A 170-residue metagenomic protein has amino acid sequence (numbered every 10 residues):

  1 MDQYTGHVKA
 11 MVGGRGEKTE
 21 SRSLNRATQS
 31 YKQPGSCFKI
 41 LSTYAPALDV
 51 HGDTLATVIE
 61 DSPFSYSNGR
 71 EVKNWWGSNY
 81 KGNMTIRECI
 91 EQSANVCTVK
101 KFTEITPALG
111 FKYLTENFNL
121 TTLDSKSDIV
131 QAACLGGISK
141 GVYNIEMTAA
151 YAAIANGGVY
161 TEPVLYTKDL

Functional and structural regions predicted by a protein language model:
M1-D2, V8-V12, T57-E60, E88 (+3 more regions): Structural recognition of the beta-strand scaffold that forms the well-ordered cores of secreted hydrolase catalytic
M1-K32, S36-I40, A56-T57, T115: Periplasmic/cell-envelope proteins involved in peptidoglycan metabolism and beta-lactam response
Q3, K18-T19, L48-T57, T121-D124 (+1 more regions): Secondary-structure transition/capping motifs at alpha-helix termini and the adjoining loop/turn into the next element
G6, Q33-I59, C89, A150-I154: Active-site SXXK
S23-Q29, V72, K81-N83, E91-T98 (+1 more regions): Flexible glycine/proline-enriched surface loops and loop-helix/loop-strand junctions
G52-G110, N156, Y160, L170: Conserved catalytic neighborhood of penicillin-recognizing serine enzymes
I105-L123: Short, charged, amphipathic alpha-helices and their helix-cap/turn boundaries
T121-L170: Active-site-proximal helix/loop microenvironment of the serine DD-peptidase/beta-lactamase transpeptidase fold
